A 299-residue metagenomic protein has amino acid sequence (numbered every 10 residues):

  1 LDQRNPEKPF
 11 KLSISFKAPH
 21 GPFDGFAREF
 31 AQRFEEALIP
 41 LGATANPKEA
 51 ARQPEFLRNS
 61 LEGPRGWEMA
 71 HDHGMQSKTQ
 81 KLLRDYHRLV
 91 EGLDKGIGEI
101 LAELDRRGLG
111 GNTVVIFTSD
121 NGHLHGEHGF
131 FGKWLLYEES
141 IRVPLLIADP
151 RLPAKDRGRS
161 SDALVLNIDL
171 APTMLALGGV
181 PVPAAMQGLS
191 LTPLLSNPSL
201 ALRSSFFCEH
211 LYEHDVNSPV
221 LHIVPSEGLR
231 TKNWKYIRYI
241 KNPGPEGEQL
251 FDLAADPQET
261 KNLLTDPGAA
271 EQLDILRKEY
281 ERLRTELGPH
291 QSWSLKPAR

Functional and structural regions predicted by a protein language model:
L1-K8, L12-V165, L177-A185, R238-G244 (+2 more regions): Active-site-proximal cap/lid insertion segments
L89, D252, T265: Conserved SAM-binding loop
N121-E127, I168-A171, A176-Q249, L253 (+4 more regions): C-terminal cap/loop subdomain of S1 sulfatases and analogous C-terminal strand-loop tails that border
L195, L264-P267: A general structural motif at alpha-helix termini
D256: Intrinsically disordered, low-complexity polar regions and short flexible loop motifs
E259-L263: Carboxylate-dense, calcium-coordinating segments in secreted/extracellular and ER-lumen proteins
L276-Y280: Short amphipathic alpha-helical coiled-coil/interface segments
